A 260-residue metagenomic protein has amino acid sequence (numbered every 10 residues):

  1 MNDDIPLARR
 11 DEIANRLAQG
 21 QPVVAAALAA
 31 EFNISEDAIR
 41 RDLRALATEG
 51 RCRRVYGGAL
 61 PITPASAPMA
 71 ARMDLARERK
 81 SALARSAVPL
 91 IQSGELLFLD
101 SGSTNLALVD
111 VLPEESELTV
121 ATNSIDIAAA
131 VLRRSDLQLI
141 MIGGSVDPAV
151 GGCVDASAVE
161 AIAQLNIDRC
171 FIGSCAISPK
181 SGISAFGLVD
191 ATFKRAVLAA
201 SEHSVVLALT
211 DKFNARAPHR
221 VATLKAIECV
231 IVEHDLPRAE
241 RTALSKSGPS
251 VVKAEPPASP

Functional and structural regions predicted by a protein language model:
M1-G102, V109-E117, I125, L132-D136: HTH-adjacent hinge/linker in prokaryotic transcriptional regulators
M1-L28, N33-E36, T48, D126-P260: Conserved phosphate- and dinucleotide-binding cores of soluble alpha/beta proteins, encompassing both enzyme active
T119-V120, R169: A residue-level structural signature of the nucleotidyltransferase/glycosyltransferase Rossmann-like core
